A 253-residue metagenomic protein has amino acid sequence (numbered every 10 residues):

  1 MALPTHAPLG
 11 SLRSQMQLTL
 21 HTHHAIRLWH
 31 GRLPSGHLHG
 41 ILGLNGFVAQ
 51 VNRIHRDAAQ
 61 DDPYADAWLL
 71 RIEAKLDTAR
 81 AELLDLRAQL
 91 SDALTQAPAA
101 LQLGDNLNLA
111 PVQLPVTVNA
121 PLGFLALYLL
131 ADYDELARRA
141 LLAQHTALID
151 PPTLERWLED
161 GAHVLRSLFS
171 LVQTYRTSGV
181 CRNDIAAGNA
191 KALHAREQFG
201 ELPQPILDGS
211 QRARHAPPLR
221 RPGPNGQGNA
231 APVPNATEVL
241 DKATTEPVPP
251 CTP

Functional and structural regions predicted by a protein language model:
M1-Y128, E135, L142, G161-P253: Polar/charged low-complexity regulatory segments
R139-A140, W157: Short, hydrophobic/aromatic alpha-helical segments in well-folded domains
L148-I149: Conserved hydrophobic residue
P152-T153: Short, solvent-exposed positions on alpha-helices
